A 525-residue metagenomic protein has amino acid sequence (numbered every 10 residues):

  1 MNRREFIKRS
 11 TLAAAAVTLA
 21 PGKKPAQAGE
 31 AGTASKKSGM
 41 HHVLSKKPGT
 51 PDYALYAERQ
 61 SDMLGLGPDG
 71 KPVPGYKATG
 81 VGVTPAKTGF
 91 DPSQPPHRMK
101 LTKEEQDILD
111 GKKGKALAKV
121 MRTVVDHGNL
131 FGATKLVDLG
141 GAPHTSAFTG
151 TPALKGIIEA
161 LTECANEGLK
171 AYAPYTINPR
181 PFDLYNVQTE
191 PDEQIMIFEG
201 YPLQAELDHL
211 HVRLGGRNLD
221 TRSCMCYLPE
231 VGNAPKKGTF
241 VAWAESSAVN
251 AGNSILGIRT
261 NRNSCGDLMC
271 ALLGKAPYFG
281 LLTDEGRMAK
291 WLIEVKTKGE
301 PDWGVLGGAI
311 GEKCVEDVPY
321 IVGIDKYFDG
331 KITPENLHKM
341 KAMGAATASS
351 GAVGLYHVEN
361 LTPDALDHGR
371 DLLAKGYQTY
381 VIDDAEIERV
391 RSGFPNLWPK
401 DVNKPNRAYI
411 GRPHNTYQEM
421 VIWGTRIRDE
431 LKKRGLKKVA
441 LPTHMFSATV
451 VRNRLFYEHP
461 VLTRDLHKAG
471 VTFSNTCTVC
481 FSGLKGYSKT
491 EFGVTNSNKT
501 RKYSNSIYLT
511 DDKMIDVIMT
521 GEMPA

Functional and structural regions predicted by a protein language model:
M1-I7, K37, H41: Twin-arginine (Tat) signal peptide motif
I7-P25: N-terminal export signals
A20-D62, P68: C-terminal segment of N-terminal export signals and the immediately downstream linker at the start of the mature
K170, I177, P181-G274: A generic, well-ordered mixed alpha/beta core segment in the N-terminal half of proteins
F240-G330, R501-A525: Mobile "lid/hinge" segments at catalytic clefts and subdomain interfaces of large enzymes
I310-L361: Extended, H/D-rich, highly charged conserved domains that either
N415-Q418, G435-K485: Extended C-terminal subregions enriched in glycine
P460-T520: Internal helix-turn-beta structural module
